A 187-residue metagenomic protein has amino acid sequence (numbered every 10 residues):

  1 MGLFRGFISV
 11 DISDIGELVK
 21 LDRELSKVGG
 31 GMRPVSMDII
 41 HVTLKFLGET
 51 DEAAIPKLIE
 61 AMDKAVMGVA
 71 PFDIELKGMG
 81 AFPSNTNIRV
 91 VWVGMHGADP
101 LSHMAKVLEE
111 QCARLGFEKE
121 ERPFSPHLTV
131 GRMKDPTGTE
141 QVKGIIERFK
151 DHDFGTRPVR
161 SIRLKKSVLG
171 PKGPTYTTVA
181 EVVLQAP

Functional and structural regions predicted by a protein language model:
M1-P187: Histidine-dependent nucleotide/RNA phosphoesterase domain, centered on the 2H-phosphoesterase fold with its duplicated
